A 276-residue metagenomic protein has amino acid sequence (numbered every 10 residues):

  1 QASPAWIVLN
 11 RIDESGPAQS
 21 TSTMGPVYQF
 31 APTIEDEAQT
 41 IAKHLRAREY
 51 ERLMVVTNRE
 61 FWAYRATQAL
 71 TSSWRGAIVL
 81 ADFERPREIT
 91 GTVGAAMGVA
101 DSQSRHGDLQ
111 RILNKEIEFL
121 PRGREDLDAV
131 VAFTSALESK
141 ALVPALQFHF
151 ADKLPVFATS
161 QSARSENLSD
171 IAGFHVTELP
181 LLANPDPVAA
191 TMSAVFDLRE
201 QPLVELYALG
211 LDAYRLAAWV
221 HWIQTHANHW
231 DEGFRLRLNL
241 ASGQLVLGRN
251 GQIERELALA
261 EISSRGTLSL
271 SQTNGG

Functional and structural regions predicted by a protein language model:
Q1-T71, R75-L80, P155, E166-N167: Extracytoplasmic ligand/sensor domains, especially the bilobed periplasmic-binding protein
I12-P17, R59-A63, E84-E88, S135-S139 (+2 more regions): Solvent-exposed loop/turn segments at secondary-structure junctions within structured extracellular/periplasmic domains
T21-M24, R75, A96-R111, R124-L127 (+2 more regions): Extracellular/periplasmic periplasmic-binding protein-like sensory domains
M24-P32, R52-E60, V79, F83 (+5 more regions): Second-shell loop/turn segments in exported
E37-I41, W62-L70, I89, E138-A145 (+2 more regions): Stable alpha-helical elements in mature extracytoplasmic
E37-T40, R87-V99, D108-I117: Structural motif
V195-S271: Segments of small-molecule ligand-sensing domains
